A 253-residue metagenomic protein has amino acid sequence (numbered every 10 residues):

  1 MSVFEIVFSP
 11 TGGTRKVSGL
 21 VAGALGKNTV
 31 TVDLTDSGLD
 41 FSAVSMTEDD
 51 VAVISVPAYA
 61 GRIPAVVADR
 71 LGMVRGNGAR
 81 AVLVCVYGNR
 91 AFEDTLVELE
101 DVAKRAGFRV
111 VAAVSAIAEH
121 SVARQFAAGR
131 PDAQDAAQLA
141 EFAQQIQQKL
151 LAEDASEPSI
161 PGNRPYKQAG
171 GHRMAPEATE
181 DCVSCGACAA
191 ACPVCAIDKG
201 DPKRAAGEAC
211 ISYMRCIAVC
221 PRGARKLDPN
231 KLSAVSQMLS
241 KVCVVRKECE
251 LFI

Functional and structural regions predicted by a protein language model:
S2-D36, S42-R173, N230-I253: FMN-binding flavodoxin-like domain, especially the glycine-rich phosphate-binding loop
A178, V183-I211, R215-L232: Iron-sulfur cluster-binding cysteine motifs and their immediate structural context in ferredoxin-like electron-transfer
